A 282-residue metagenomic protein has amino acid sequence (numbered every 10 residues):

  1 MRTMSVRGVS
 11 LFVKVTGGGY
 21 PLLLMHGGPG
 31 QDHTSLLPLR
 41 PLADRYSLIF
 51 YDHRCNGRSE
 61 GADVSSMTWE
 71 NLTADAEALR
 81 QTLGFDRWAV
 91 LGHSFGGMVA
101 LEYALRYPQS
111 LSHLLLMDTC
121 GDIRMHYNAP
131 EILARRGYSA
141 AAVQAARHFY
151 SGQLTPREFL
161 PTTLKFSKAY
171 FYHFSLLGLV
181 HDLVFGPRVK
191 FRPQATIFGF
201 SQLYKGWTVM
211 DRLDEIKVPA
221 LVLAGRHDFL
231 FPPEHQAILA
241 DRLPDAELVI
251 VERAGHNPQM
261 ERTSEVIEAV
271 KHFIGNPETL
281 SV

Functional and structural regions predicted by a protein language model:
R7-S65: Conserved HGGG/HGGXW glycine-rich cap/lid loop of the alpha/beta-hydrolase fold
I49-F50, C55-F95, E268: Active-site loop/oxyanion-hole signature of alpha/beta-hydrolase fold enzymes
D86-N128: Conserved hydrolase catalytic core segment
L114-G152: Flexible "cap/lid" loop of the alpha/beta hydrolase fold
Y150-F198, Q202-L203: Conserved alpha/beta-hydrolase catalytic His-Asp/Glu region
I216, V222-A224: Short beta-strand/loop motif that positions the catalytic acidic residue of the alpha/beta-hydrolase fold
F229-H235: Conserved alpha/beta-hydrolase "acid-adjacent" motif
A246-V282: Catalytic active-site module of serine/aspartate enzymes centered on a nucleophile-bearing elbow/loop
